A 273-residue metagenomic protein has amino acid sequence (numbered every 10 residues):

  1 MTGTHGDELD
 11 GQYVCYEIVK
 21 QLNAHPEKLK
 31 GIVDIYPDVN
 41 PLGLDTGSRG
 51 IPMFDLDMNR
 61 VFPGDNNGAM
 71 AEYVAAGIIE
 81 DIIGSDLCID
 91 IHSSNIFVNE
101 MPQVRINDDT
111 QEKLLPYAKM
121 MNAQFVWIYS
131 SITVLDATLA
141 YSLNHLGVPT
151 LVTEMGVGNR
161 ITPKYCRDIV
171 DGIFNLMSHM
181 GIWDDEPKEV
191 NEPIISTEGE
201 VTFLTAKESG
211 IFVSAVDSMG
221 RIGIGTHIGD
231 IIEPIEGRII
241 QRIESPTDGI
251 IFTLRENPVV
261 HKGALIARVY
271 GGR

Functional and structural regions predicted by a protein language model:
M1-R273: Structured catalytic-domain cores with a bias toward divalent-metal coordination
